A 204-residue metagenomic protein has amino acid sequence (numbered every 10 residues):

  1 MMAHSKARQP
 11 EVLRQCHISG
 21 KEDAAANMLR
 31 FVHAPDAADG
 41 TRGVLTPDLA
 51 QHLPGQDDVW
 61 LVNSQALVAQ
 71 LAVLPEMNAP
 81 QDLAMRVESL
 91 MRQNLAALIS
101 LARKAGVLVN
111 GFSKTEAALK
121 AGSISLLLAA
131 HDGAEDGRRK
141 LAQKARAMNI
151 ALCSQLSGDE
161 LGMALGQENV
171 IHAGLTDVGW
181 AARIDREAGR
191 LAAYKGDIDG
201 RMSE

Functional and structural regions predicted by a protein language model:
M1-P75: N-terminal cysteine/histidine-rich coordination modules
Q15-I18, S123, L141-A147: Short helix-coil boundary/hinge micro-motifs
N63-L128: Extended interfacial segments that mediate partner engagement and assembly in macromolecular machines
A66-L67, D132-A134, V178-W180: Short glycine-rich anion-binding loops that position phosphate/pyrophosphate groups of nucleotides and phosphorylated
E76-M77, N149-R190: Short basic, glycine-rich beta-strand/loop surfaces that mediate nucleic-acid
S113, D132-G133, S157-E160: Short, ordered loop/turn segments at secondary-structure junctions
L128, E135-R139, A151: N-terminal positively charged helical leader segments and presequences
R186-E204: Charged phosphate-binding loop/patch that engages nucleotide di/tri-phosphates or the phosphate backbone of nucleic
